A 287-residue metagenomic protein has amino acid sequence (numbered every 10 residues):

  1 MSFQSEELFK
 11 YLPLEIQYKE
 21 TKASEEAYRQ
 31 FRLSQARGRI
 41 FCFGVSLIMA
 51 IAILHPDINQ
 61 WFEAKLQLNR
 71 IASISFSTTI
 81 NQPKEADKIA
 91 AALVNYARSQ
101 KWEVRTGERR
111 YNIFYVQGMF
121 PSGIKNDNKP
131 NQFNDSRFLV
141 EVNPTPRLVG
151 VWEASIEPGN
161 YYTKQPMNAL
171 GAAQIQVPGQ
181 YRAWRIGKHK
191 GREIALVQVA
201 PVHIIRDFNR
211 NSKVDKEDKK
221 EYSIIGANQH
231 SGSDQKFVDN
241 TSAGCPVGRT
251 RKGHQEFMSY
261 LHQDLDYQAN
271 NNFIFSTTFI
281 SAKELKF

Functional and structural regions predicted by a protein language model:
M1-S24: N-terminal targeting leaders characterized by basic, low-complexity, disordered sequences that direct proteins
Y18-A27, R37-G38, I71: Membrane-insertive, pore-forming/entry segments and their flanking low-complexity regions
R29-S46: N-terminal Sec-pathway targeting helices
L47-D57: Hydrophobic alpha-helical membrane-insertion segments, chiefly the h-region of N-terminal signal peptides
N59-D239, G253-L265, N271-F275, A282-F287: Cell wall/extracellular polymer interaction/catalysis modules
R249-T250: Cell-envelope and extracellular/periplasmic
